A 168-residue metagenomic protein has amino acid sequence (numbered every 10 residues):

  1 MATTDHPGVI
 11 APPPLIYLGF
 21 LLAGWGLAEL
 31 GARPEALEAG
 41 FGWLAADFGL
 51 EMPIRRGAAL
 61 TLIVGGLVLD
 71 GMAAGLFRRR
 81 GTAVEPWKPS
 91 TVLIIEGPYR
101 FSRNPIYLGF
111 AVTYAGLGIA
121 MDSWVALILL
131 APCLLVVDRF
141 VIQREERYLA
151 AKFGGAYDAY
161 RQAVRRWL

Functional and structural regions predicted by a protein language model:
M1-E96, L108-L168: Membrane-anchoring alpha-helices and their flanking helix-loop junctions
Y99: Solvent-exposed interhelical
N104: Extended, alpha-helix-rich binding/interface surfaces that flank or overlap catalytic cores and mediate recognition
